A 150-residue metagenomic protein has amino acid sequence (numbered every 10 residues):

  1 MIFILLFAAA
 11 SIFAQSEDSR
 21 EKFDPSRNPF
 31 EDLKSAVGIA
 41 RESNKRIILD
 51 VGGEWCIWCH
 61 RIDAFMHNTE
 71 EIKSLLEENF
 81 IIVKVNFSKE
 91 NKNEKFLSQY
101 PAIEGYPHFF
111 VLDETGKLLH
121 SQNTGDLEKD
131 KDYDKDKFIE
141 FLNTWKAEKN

Functional and structural regions predicted by a protein language model:
M1-E17: Bacterial Sec-dependent N-terminal signal peptides
F13-R27: N-proximal helix/coil linker or "cap" segments that precede and/or mark the start of modular domains
R27-K45: A short beta-strand-turn-helix
R27-P29, T69-K92: Thiol-based oxidoreductase modules, predominantly thioredoxin-like and allied folds used for disulfide exchange
S43-E54: Short active-site neighborhood of thiol/selenol oxidoreductases, capturing the structured segment around
G53-H67: Conserved redox-active cysteine motifs that mediate thiol-disulfide chemistry, especially di-cysteine Cys-X(1-2)-Cys
N91-E104: Structural alpha/beta surface segment adjacent to cysteine/selenocysteine redox centers across thiol/disulfide enzymes
E104-K149: Non-catalytic, surface beta->alpha helical segment in thiol-disulfide oxidoreductase systems
